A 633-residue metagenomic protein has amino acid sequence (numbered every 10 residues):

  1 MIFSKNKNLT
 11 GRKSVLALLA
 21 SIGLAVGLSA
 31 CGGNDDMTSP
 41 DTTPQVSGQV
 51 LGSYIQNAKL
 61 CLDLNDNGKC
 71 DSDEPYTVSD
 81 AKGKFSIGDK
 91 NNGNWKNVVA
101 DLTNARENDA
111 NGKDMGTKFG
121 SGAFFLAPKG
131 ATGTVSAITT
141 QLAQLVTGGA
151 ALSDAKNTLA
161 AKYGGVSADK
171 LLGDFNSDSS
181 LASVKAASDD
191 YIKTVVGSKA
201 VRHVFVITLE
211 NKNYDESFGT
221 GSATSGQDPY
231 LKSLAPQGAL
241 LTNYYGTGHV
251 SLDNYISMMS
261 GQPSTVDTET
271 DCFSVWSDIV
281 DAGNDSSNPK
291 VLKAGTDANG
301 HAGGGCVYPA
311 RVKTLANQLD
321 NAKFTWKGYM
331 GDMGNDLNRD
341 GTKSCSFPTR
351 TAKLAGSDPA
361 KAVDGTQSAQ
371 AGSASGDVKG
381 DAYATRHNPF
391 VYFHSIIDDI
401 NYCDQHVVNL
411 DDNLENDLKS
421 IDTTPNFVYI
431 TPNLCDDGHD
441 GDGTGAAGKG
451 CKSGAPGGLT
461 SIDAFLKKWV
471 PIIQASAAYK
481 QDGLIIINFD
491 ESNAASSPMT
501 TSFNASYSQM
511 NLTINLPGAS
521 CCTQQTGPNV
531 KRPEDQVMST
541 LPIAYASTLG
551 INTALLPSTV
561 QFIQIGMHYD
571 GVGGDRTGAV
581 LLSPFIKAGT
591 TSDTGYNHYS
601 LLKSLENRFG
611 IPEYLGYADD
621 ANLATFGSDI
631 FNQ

Functional and structural regions predicted by a protein language model:
M1, V46-S47, S72-G88, T224 (+3 more regions): A signal for specific C-terminal beta-sheet/loop modules enriched in small/flexible residues with GP/PG/PP motifs
M1-G11: N-terminal secretory signal peptides that target proteins for export/translocation
R12-I22: Sec-dependent N-terminal signal peptides
G27-A30: C-terminal motif of bacterial Sec signal peptides marking the signal peptidase cleavage site
N34-G197: Feature for extracytoplasmic/surface-facing segments of secreted or surface-associated proteins, emphasizing
V195-Q633: N-terminal pro-sequences and low-complexity stem/linker regions of secreted or lumenal proteins
